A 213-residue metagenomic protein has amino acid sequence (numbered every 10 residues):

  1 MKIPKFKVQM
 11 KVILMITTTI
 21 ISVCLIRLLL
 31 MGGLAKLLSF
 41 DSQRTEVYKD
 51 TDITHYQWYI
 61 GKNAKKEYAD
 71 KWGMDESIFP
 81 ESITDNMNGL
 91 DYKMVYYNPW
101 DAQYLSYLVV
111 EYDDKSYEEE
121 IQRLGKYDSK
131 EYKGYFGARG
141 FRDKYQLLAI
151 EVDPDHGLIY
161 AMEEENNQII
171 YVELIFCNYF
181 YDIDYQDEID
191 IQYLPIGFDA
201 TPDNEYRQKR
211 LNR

Functional and structural regions predicted by a protein language model:
K2-L28: N-terminal Sec-pathway targeting helices
V8, V12, K66-D70, K115 (+2 more regions): Polar/charged alpha-helical tracts
M10, A64-A69, G137-R139, Q146: Residue-level signal for well-ordered alpha-helical segments
I26-Y112, S116: N-terminal export/targeting and maturation segments
E118-R213: Extracytoplasmic electrostatic interaction patches
